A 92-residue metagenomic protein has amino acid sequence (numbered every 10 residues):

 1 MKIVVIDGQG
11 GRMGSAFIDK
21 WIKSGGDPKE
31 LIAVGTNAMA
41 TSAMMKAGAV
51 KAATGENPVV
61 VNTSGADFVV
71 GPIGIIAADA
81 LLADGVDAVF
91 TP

Functional and structural regions predicted by a protein language model:
I3-A66, I75-P92: A cross-family phosphate/adenosyl-ligand binding-site feature
